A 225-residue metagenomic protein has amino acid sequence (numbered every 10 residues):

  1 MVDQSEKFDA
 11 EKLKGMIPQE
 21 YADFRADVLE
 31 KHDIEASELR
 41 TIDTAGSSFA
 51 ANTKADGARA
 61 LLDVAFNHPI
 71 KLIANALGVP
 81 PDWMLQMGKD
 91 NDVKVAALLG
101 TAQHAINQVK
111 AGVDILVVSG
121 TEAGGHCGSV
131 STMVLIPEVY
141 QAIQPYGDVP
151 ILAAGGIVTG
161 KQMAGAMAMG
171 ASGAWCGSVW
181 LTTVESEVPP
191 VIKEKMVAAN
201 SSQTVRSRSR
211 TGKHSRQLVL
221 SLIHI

Functional and structural regions predicted by a protein language model:
M1-Y146: Active-site entrance/lid segments in N-terminal catalytic domains of soluble metabolic enzymes
E6-R25, S129-L152, V158-I223: Conserved active-site-proximal phosphate/metal-binding subdomains
G120-G124, G155, M163: Short helix/strand-bridging catalytic loops that position acidic/His residues to coordinate divalent metals and engage
